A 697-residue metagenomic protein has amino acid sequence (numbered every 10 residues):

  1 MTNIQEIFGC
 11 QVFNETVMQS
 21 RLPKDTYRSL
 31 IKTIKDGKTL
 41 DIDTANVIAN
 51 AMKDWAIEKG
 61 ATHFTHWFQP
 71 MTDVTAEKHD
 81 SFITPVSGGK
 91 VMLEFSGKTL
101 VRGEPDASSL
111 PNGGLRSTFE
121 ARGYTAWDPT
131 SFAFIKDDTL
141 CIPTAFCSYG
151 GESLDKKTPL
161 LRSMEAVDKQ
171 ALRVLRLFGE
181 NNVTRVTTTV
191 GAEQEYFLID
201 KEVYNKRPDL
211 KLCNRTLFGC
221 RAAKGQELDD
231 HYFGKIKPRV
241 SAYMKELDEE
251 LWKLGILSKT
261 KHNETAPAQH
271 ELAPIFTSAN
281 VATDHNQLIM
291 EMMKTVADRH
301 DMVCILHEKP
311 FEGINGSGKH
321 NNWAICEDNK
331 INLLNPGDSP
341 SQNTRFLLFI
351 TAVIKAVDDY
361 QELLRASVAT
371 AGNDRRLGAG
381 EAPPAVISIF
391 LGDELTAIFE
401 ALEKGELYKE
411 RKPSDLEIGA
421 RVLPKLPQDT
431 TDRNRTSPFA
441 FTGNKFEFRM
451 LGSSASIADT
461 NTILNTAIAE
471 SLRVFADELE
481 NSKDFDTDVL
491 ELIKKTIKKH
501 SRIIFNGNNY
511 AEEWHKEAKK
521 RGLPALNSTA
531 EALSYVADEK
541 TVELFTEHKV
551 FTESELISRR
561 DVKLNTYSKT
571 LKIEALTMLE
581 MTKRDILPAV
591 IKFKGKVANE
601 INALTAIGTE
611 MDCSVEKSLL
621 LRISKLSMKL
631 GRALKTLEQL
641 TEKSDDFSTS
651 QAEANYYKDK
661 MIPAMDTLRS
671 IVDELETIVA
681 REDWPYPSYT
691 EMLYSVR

Functional and structural regions predicted by a protein language model:
M1, Q5-E15, K169, R173-L175 (+1 more regions): Flexible inter-domain linker/hinge segments
I7-E120: Active-site core of metal-dependent hydrolases
V17, R21-R28, V47, A51 (+18 more regions): Conserved active-site and cofactor/substrate-binding residues in soluble primary-metabolism enzymes
I57, A61, T65-Q69, T283-R299 (+4 more regions): Hydrophobic/aromatic-rich, well-ordered segments within soluble, folded domains that form packed cores
D73-G89, P105-S108, R207, N214-T216 (+4 more regions): Short linear, low-complexity motifs centered on an aromatic residue
T84-T118, D229, A352-I354, F475-D484 (+2 more regions): Short, intrinsically disordered, low-complexity segments enriched in Ser/Thr and Pro
E120-L306, N315-G318, I325-D561: Glycine-rich, acidic/polar active-site loops that bind/position phosphate-bearing ligands
I493, K498-R697: C-terminal amphipathic alpha-helical interaction region
